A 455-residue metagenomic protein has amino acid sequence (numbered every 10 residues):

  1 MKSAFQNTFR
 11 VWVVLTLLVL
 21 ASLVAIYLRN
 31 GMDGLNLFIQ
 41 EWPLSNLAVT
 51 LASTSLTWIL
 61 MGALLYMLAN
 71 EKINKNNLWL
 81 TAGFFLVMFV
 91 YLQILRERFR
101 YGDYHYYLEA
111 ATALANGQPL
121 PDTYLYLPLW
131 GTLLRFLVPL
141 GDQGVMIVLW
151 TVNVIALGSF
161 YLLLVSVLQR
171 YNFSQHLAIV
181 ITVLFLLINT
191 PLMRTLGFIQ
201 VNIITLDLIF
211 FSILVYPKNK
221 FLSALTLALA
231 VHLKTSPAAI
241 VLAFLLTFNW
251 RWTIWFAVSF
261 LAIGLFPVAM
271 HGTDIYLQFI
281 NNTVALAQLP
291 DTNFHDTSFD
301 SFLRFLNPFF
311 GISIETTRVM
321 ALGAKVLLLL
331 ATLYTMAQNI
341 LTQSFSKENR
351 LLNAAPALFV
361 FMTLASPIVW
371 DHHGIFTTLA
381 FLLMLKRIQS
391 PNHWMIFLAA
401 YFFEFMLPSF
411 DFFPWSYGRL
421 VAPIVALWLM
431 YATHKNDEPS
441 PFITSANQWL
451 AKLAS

Functional and structural regions predicted by a protein language model:
M1-Q6: Short, Lys/Arg-rich, polar N-terminal cytosolic tail immediately upstream of the first transmembrane signal-anchor
N7-L222, W250-G374, T378, P439-L453: Primarily membrane-embedded glycan-assembly and transfer machineries that use lipid-linked glycans
A25-S53, L383-S455: Aromatic-enriched
I209-I213, T235-S236, I263-G264, A285-A287 (+2 more regions): Alpha-helical transmembrane segments and their membrane-interface exit regions
F221-L245, L358-A365: Membrane-interface alpha helices of multi-pass inner-membrane proteins
A228-A230, F256-A262, A354-F359, H393-E404: Central hydrophobic cores of alpha-helical transmembrane segments in multi-pass integral membrane proteins
L245, N249, A380, M384 (+1 more regions): Active-site catalytic pocket residues across diverse enzymes, especially alpha/beta-hydrolases
